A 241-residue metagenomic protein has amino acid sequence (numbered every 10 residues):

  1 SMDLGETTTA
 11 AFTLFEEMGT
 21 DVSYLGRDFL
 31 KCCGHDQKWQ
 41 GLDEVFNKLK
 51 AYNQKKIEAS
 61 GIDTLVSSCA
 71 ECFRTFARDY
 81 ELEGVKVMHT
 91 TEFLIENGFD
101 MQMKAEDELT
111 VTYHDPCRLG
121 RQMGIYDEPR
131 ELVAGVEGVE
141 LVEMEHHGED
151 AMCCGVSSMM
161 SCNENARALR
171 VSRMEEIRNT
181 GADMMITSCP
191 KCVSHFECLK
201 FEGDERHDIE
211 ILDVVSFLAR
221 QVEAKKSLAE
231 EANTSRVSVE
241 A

Functional and structural regions predicted by a protein language model:
S1-A241: Iron-sulfur cluster-binding electron-transfer modules in prokaryotic oxidoreductases
